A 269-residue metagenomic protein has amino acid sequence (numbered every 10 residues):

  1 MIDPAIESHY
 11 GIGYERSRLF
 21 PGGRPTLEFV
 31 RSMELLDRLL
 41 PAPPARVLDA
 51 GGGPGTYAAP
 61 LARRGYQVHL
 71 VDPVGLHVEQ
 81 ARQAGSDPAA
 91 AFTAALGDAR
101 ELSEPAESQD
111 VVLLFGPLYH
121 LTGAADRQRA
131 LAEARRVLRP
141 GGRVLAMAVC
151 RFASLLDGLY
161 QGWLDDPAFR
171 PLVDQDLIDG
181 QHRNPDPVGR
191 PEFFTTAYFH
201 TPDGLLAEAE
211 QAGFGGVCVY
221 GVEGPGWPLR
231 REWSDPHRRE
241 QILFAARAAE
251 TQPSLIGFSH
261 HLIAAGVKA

Functional and structural regions predicted by a protein language model:
M1-P43, T56, P60, Q80: Conserved class I S-adenosyl-L-methionine
P44-G51: Conserved class I S-adenosyl-L-methionine
T56-E101: Class I SAM-dependent methyltransferase SAM/SAH-binding core
R100-V112: A short acidic, Gly/Pro-enriched loop at the edge of an enzyme's catalytic core that lines a small-molecule cofactor
L121, G189-D203: Acceptor-substrate binding/catalytic loop of class I
Q128-P140: A short glycine-rich, Lys/Arg-flanked "PGG" loop and its adjoining helix->strand segment in the class I
R143-D179: Conserved class I S-adenosyl-L-methionine
E208, A212-A269: C-terminal lobe and adjacent flexible extensions of AdoMet/dcAdoMet transferase-like proteins
